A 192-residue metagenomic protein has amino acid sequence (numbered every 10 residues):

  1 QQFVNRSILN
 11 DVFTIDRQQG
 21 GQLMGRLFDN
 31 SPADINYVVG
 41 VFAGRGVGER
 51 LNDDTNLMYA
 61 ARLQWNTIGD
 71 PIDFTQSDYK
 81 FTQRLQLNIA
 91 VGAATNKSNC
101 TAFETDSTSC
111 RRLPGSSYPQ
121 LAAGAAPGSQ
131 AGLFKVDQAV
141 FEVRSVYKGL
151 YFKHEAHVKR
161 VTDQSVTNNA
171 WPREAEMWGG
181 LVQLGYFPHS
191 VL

Functional and structural regions predicted by a protein language model:
Q1-Q64, P71-T82, T101-S129: Surface-exposed coil loops of outer-membrane beta-barrel proteins
F28-P32, I68-D70, Y147-L150, H189-V191: Outer-membrane beta-barrel channels and translocator barrels
W65-N66, L184: Short beta-strand-to-coil "C-cap" segments at the C-terminal boundary of structured domains/repeats, marking
T82-L192: Outer-membrane beta-barrel pore domains
